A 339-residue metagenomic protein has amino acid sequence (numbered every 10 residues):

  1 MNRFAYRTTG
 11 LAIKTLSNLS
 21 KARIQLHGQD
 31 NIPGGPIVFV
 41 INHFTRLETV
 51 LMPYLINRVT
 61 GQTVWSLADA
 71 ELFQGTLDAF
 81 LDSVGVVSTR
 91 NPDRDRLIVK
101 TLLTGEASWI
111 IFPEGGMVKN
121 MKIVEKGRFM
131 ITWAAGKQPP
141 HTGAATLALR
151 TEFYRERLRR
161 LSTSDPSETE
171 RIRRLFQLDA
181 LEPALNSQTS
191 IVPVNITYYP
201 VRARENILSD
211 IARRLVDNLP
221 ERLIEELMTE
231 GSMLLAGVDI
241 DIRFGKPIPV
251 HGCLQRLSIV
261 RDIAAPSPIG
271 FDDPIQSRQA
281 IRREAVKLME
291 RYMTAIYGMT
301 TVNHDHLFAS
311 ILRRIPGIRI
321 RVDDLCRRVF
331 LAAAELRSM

Functional and structural regions predicted by a protein language model:
M1-W65, D69-D82, T89-M339: Membrane-interfacial terminal anchoring regions of lipid-handling membrane enzymes
